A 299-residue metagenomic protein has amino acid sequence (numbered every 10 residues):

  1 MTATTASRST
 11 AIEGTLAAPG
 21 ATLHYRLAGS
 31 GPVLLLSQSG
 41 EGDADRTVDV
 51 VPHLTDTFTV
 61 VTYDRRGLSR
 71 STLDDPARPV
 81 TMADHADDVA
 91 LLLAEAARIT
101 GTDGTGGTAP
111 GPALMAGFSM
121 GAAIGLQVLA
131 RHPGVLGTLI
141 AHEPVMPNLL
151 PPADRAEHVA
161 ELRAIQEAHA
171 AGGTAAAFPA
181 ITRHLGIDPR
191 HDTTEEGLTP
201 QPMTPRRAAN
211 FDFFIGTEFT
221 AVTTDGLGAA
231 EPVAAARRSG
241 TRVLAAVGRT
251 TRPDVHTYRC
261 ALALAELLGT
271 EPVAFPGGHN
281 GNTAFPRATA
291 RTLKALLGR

Functional and structural regions predicted by a protein language model:
M1-A21, L36-S37, R98-A109, R287 (+2 more regions): Actinobacteria-biased recognition of intrinsically disordered, low-complexity terminal regions
G14-L73, R78: Conserved HGGG/HGGXW glycine-rich cap/lid loop of the alpha/beta-hydrolase fold
L36-G40, S119, G248: Glycine-rich His-Gly loop
D64-L68, V145, P276-G278: Short beta-to-alpha linker loops that shape the active-site pocket of alpha/beta-hydrolase fold enzymes
G67-L114: Active-site loop/oxyanion-hole signature of alpha/beta-hydrolase fold enzymes
A109-P152: Conserved hydrolase catalytic core segment
E157-R163, A168-A263, T270-E271: Alpha/beta-hydrolase
R259, E266-R299: Catalytic active-site module of serine/aspartate enzymes centered on a nucleophile-bearing elbow/loop
